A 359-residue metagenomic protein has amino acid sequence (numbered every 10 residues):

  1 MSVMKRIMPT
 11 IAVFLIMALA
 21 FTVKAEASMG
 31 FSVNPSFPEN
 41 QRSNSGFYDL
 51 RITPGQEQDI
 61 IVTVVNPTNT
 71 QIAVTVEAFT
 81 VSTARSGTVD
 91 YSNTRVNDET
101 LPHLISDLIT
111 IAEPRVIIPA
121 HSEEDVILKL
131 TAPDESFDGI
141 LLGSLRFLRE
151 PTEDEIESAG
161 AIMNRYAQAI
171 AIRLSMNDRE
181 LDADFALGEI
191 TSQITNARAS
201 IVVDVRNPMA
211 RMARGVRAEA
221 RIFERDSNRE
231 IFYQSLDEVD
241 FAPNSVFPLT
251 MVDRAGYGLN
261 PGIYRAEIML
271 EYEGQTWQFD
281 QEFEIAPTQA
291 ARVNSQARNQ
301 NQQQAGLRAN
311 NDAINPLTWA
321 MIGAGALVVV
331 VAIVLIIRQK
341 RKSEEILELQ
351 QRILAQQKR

Functional and structural regions predicted by a protein language model:
N34-T68, I72, R115, D184-N196: Beta-sheet-dominated interaction scaffolds and their linkers
N44, G55-I61, E123-V126, D138-S144 (+2 more regions): Short, solvent-exposed loop/turn segments enriched in Ser/Thr/Gly
V65-T70, V81, E135, R206-M212: Short solvent-exposed strand-capping/beta-turn motif centered on an Asx-Ser/Thr pair
T70-N97, D125, T131-R179, Y257-Q303: Terminal connector regions
V96-S136, F223-L259: Intrinsically disordered, low-complexity Pro/Gly/Ser/Thr-rich segments with frequent PxxP/GP/PP motifs and embedded
D178-N315: Membrane-proximal extracellular "stem/stalk" segments of glycoproteins immediately N-terminal to a transmembrane helix
L327-Q339: Alpha-helical transmembrane segments
R341-R359: Cytoplasmic C-terminal tails of single-pass
